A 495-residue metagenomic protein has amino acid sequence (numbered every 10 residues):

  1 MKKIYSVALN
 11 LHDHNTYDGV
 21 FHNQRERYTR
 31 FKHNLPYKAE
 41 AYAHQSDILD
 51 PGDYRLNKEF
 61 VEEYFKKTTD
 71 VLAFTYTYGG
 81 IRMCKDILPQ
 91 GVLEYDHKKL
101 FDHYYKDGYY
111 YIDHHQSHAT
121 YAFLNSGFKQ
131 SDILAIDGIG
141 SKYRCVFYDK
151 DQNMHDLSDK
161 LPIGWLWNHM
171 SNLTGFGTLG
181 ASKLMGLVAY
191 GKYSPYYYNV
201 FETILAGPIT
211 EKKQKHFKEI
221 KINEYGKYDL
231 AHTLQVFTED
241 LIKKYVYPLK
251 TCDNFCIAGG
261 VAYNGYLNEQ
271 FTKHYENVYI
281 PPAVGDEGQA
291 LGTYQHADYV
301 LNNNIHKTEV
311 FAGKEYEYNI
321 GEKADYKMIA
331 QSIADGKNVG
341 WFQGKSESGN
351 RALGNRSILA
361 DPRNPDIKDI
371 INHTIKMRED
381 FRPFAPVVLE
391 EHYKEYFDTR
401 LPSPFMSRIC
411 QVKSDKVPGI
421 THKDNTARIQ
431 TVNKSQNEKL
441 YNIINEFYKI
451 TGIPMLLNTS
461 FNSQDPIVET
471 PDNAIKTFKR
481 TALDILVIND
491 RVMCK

Functional and structural regions predicted by a protein language model:
K3-L49, K67, F74, I81-Y111 (+3 more regions): Flexible beta->alpha loop and helix N-cap segments adjacent to enzyme active/binding sites
D53-E59, G321-A324: A short, well-structured beta->alpha microelement
R55-V71, Y245-D253: Phosphate/pyrophosphate-binding loops at sites that engage ATP/ADP/AMP, CoA/4′-phosphopantetheine, polyphosphate
L72-F74, I257-G260: Buried hydrophobic side chains on well-structured beta-strands
Y109-I112, E224-D240, N433, N437: Short acidic-aromatic active-site loops that bind/stabilize oxyanions
S194-V236: Active-site cores of enzymes that catalyze phosphoryl transfer or operate on phosphate-rich substrates
G226-L230, L234, T238, G259 (+2 more regions): Secondary-structure capping and boundary motifs in well-ordered enzyme cores
H232-F255: Phosphate/ATP-binding catalytic cores across multiple sugar-kinase/actin-like superfamilies, primarily ASKHA
